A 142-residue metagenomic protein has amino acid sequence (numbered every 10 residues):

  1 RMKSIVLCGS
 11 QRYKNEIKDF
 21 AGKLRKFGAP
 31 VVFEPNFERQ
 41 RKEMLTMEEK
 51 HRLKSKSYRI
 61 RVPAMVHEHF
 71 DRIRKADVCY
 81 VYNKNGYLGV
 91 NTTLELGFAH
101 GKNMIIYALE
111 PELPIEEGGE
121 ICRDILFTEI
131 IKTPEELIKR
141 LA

Functional and structural regions predicted by a protein language model:
M2-A142: Conserved catalytic or regulatory cores that recognize and/or transform ribose-phosphate-containing ligands
